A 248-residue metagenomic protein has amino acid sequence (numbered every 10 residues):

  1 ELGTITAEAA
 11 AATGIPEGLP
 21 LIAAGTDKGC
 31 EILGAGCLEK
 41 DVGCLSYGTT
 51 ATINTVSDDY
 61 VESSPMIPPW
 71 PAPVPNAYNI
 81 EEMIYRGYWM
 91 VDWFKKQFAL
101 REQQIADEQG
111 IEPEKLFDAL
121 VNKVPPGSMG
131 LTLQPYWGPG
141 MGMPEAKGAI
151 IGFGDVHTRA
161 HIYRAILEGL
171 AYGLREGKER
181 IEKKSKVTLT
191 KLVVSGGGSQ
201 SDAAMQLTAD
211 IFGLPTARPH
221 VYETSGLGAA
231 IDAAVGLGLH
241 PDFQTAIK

Functional and structural regions predicted by a protein language model:
G3-S195, Q200-K248: Active-site core segments that coordinate phosphate-bearing ligands/cofactors across diverse enzyme families
